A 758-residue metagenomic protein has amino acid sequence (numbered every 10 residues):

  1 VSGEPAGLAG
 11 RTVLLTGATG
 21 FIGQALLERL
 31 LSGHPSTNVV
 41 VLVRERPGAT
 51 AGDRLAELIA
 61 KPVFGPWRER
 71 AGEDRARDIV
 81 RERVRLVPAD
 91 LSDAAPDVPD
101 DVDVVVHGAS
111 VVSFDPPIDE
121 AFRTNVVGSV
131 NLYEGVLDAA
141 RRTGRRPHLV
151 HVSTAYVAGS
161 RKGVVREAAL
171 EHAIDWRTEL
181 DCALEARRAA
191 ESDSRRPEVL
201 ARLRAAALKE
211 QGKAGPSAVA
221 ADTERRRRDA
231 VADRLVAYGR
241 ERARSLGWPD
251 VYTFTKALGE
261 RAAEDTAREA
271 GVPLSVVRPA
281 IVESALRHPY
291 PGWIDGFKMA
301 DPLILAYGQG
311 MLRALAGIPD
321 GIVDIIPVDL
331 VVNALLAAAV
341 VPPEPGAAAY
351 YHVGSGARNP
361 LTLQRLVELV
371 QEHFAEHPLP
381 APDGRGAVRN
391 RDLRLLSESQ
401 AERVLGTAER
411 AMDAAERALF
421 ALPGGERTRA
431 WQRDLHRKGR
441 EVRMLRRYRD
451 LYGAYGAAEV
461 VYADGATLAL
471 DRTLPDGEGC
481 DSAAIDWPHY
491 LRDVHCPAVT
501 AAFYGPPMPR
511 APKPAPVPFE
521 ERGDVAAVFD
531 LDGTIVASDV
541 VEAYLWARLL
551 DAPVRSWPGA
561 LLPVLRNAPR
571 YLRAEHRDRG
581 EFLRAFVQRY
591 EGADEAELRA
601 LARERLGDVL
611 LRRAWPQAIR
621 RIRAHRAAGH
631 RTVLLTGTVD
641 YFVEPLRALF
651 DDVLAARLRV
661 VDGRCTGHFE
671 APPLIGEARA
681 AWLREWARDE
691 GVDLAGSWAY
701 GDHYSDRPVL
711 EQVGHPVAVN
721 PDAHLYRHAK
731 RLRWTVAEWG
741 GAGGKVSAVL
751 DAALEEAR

Functional and structural regions predicted by a protein language model:
V1-V104, G108-V111, I118-R123, V127-H148 (+1 more regions): N-terminal Rossmann/SDR dinucleotide-binding element
E198-V251, T255-G292, E344-Y350: Conserved beta-loop-beta element that borders a ligand/cofactor-binding pocket
E264-T266, A300-G317, V323-Y351, G356-P380: Alpha-helical substrate-binding/gating segment
V341-E459, A469-L470, G477-E478, A502: Mid/C-terminal beta-alpha module of Rossmann-like enzyme folds, strongest in SDR-family dehydrogenases/epimerases
D493-L531, D551: Non-catalytic pre-domain segments flanking phosphatase-related domains
V517-D524, A600-L601, G607-R758: C-terminal cap/substrate-recognition subdomain and adjoining C-terminal extension of metal-dependent phosphatase-like
E520-R573: Active-site neighborhood of HAD-like aspartate-dependent phosphohydrolases
R579-Q617: Metal-dependent phosphoesterase signature
